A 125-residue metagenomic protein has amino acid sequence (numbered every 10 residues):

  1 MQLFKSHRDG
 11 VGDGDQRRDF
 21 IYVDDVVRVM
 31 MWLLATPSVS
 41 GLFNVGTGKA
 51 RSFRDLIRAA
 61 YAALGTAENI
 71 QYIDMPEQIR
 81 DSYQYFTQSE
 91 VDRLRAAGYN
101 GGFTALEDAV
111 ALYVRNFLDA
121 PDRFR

Functional and structural regions predicted by a protein language model:
M1-R125: C-terminal substrate-binding subdomain of Rossmann-fold SDR/epimerase-dehydratase oxidoreductases
